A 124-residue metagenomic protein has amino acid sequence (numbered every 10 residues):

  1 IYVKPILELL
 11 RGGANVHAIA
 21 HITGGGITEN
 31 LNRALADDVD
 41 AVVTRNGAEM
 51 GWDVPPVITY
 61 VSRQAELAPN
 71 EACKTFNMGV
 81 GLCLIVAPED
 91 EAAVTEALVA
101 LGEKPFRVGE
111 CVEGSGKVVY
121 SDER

Functional and structural regions predicted by a protein language model:
I1-R124: Glycine-/charge-enriched secondary-structure boundary and capping motifs
